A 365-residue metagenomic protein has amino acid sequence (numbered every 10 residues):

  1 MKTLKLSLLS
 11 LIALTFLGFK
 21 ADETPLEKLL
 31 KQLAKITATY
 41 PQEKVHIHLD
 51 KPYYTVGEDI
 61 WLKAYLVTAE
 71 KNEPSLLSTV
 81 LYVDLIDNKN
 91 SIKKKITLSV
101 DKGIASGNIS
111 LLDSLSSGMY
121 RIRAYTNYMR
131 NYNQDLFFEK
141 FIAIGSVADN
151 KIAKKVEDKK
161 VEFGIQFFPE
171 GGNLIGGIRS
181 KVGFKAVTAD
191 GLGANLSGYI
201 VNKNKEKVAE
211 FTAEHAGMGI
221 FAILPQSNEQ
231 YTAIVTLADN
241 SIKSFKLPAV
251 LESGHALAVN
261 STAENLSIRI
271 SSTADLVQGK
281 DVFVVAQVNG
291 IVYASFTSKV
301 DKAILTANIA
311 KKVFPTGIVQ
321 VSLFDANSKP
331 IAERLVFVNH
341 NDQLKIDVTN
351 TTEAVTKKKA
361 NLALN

Functional and structural regions predicted by a protein language model:
M1-L30, L364: Bacterial Sec-dependent N-terminal signal peptides
T24-N365: A structural signal for beta-strand and strand-to-loop patches characteristic of beta-rich domains
